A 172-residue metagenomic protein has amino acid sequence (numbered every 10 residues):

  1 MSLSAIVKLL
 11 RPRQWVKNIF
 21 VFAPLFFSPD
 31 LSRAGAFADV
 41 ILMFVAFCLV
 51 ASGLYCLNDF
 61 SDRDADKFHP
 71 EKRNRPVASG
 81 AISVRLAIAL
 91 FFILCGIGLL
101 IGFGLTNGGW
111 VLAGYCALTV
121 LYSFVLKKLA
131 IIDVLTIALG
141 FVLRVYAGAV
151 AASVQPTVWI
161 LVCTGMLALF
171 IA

Functional and structural regions predicted by a protein language model:
M1-K67, A81-F92: Topogenic membrane-insertion module of multi-pass membrane proteins
M1-V7, Q14, F124, V142-A172: C-terminal membrane-associated helical module and adjoining short loops/tails
V21, F91-L99, Y115-V120, G140-R144: Hydrophobic, membrane-inserted alpha-helices
F26-V45, L99-W110, V145-C163: Helix-coil boundary and interhelical linker segments in multi-pass alpha-helical membrane proteins
C48-F60, C116-S123, Y146, T164-A172: Transmembrane alpha-helical segments that form the membrane-embedded catalytic/substrate-channel core of multi-pass
S61-A65, L105, V125, A130 (+1 more regions): Membrane-interfacial segments
R63, F68-A113, V158-L169: Multi-pass membrane catalytic core of lipid/isoprenoid biosynthesis enzymes
A130-G140: Cytoplasmic-side transmembrane-helix entry/capping segments in multi-pass membrane proteins
